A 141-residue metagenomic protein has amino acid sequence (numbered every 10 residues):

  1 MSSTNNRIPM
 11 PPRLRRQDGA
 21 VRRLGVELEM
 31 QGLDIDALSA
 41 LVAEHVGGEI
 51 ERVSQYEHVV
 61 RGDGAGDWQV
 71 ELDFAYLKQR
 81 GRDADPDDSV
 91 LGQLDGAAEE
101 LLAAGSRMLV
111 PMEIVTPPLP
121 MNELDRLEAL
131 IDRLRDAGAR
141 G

Functional and structural regions predicted by a protein language model:
S2-R140: ATP/Mg2+-dependent ligation/transfer catalytic cores
